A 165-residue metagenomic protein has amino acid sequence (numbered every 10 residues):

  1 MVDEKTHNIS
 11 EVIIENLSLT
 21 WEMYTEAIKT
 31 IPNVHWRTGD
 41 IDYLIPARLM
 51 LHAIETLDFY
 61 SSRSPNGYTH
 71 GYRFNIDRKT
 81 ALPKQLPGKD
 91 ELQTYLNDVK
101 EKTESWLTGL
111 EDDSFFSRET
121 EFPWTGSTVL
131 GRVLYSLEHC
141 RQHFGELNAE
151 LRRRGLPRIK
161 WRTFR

Functional and structural regions predicted by a protein language model:
M1-N16: Extreme N-terminal tail/first-helix region
T6, L17, D42-A53, Q85 (+2 more regions): Hydrophobic alpha-helical segments and helix-packing faces
I14-E15, T25, N33-K79, E121-R165: Short, contiguous alpha-helical
T20-A27: Amphipathic alpha-helical packing segments from all-alpha helical-bundle domains
T80-T120, T128-R141: Acidic/histidine-rich alpha-helical segments that form the ligand environment of transition-metal centers
